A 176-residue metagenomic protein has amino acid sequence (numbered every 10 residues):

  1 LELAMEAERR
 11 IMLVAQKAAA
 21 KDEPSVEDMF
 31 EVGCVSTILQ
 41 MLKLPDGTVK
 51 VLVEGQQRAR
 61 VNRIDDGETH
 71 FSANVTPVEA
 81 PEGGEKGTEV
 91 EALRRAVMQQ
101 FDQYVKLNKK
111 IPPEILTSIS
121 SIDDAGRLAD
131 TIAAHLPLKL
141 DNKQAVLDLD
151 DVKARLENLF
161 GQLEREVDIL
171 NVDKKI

Functional and structural regions predicted by a protein language model:
L1-I176: N-terminal low-complexity, acidic/polar interaction/targeting segments
